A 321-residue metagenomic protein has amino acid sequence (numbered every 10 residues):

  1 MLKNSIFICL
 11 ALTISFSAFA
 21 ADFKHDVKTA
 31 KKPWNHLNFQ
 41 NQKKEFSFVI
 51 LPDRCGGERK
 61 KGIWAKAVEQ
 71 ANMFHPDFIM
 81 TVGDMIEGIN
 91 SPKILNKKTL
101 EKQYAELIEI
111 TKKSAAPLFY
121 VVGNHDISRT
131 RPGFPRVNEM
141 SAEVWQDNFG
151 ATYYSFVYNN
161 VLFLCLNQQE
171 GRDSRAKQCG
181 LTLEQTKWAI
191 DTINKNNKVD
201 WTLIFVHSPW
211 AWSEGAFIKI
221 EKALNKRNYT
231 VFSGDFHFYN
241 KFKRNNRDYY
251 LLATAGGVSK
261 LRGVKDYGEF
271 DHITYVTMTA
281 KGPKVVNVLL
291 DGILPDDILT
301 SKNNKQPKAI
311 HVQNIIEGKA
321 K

Functional and structural regions predicted by a protein language model:
M1-S5: Positively charged n-region of N-terminal signal peptides that target proteins for export
I8-S15: Bacterial N-terminal signal peptides
F16-A20: Sec/Tat signal peptide C-region and signal peptidase I cleavage site
A21-H25, Y267, T274-K321: A short C-terminal boundary segment appended to hydrolase-like catalytic domains
A21-K98: N-terminal active-site segment of His-dependent metallophosphoesterases
F23-P33, Q40, K93-N196, W201 (+3 more regions): Extended active-site neighborhood of metal-dependent phosphoesterases/phosphodiesterases
D53, G83-D84, G123-N124, H207 (+1 more regions): Active-site glycine-centered loops adjacent to acidic/histidine catalytic or metal-binding residues that shape
I86, I193-W212: Short acidic, glycine-rich surface-loop motifs adjacent to enzyme active sites
